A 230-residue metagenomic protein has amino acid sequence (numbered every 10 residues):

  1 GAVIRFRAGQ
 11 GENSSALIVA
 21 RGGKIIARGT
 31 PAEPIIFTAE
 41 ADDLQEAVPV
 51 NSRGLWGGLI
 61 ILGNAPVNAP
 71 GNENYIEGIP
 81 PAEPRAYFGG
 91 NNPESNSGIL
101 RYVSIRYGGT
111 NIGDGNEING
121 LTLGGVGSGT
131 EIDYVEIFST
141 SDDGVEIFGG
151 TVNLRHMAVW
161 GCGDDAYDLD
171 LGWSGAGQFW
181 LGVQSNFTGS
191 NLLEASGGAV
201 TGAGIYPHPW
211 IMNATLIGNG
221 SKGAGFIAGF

Functional and structural regions predicted by a protein language model:
G1-F230: Beta-strand/loop edge motif enriched in small/polar residues
